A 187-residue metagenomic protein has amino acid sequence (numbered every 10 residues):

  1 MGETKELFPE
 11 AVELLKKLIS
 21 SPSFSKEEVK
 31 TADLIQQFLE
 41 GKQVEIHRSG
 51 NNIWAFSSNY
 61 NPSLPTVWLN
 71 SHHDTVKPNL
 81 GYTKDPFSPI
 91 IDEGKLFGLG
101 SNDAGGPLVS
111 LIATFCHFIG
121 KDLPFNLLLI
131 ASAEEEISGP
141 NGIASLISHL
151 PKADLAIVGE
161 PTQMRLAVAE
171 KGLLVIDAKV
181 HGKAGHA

Functional and structural regions predicted by a protein language model:
M1-E6, D177-A187: Metal-dependent amide/peptide-bond hydrolase catalytic core, centered on the "pita-bread" metallohydrolase fold
M1-P78: N-terminal helical capping/dimerization or prosegment-like subdomains of hydrolases acting on amide or phosphate bonds
A55-S57, I91, V180: Conserved hydrophobic "DFG−1" position in protein kinase catalytic cores
L64-L128: Active-site metal-coordination/substrate-binding segment of hydrolases, especially metallo-dependent peptidases
V67-L69, I157, K183: Residue-level marker for buried hydrophobic side chains located in beta-strands that build the well-ordered beta-sheet
H72, E170, H186-A187: Histidine-centered active-site/metal-ligand motif
L108-V175, K179: Acidic/histidine-rich catalytic neighborhood of metal-dependent amide-processing enzymes
